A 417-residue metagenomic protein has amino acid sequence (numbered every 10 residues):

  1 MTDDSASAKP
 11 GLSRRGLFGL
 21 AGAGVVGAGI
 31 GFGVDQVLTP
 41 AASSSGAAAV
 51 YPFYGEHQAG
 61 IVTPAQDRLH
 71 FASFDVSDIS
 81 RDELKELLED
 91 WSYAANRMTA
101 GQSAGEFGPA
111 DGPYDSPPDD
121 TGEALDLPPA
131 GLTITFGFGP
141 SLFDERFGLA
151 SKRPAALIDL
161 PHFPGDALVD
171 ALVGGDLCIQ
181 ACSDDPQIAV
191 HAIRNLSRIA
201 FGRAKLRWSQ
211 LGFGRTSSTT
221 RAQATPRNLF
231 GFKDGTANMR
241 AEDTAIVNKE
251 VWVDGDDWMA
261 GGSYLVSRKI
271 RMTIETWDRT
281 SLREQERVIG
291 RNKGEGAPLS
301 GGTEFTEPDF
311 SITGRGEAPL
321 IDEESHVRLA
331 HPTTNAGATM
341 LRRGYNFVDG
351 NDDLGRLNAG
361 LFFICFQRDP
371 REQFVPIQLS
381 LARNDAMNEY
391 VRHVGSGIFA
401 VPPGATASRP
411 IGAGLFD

Functional and structural regions predicted by a protein language model:
M1-L12: N-terminal secretory signal peptides
G11, G16-Q36, P40-D417: Long, histidine/aromatic-enriched segments associated with O2/redox biology
